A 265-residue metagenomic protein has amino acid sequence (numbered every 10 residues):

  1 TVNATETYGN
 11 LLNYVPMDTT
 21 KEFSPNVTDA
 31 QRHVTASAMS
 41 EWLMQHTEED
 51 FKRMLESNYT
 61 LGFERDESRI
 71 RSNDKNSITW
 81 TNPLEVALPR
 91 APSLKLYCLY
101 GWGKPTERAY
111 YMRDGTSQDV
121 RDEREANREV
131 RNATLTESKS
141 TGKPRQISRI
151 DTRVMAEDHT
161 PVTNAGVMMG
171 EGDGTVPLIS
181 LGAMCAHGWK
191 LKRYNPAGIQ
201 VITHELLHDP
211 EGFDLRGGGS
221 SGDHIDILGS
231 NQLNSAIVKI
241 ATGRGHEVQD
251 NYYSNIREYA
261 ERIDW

Functional and structural regions predicted by a protein language model:
T1-W265: Helical cap/lid subdomain of alpha/beta-hydrolase-fold lipid enzymes that gates access to the catalytic pocket
